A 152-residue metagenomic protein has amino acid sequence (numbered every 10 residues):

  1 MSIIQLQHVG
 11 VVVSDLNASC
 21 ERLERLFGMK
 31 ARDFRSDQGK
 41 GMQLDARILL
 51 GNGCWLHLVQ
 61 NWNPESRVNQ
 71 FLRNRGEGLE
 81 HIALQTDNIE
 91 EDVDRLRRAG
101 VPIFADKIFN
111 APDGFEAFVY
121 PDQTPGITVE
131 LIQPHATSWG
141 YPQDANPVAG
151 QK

Functional and structural regions predicted by a protein language model:
M1-C20, E77-T86, P134-K152: N-terminal beta-strand motif that seeds the catalytic metal site of vicinal oxygen chelate
S2, R47-L49, E90-K152: Vicinal oxygen chelate
L6-G10, L23, G53-V59, V68 (+2 more regions): Short, structured motif recognition centered on aromatic/hydrophobic residues
L6-S14, A46-L50, N69-V93, A117-V119: Vicinal oxygen chelate
S19-E24, L96: Conserved active-site tyrosine of GNAT-family acetyltransferases
F27-D37, G100-I108: Short secondary-structure junctions
F34-Q38, N61, R67-R73, N110 (+1 more regions): Short, tandemly repeated low-complexity microdomains enriched for cysteine and small residues
D37-G39, D45-P64, V68: A glycine-rich, hydrophobic loop/mini-helix early in the fold
